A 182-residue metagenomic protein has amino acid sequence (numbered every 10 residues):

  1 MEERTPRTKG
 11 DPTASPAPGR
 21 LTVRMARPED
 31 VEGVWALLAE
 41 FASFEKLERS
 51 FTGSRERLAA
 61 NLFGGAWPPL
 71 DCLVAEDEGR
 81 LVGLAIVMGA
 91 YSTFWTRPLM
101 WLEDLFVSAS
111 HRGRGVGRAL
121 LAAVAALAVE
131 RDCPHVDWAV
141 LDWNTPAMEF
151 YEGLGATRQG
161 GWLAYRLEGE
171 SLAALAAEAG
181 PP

Functional and structural regions predicted by a protein language model:
T22-V34: A short beta-loop-alpha structural element at the N-terminal edge of CoA-dependent acyl/N-acetyltransferase catalytic
W35-N61: Conserved GNAT-fold acetyl-CoA-binding loop/helix
L62-V74, W101: A short helix-loop-beta-strand connector motif used in the catalytic cores of GNAT acetyltransferases and, in some
V74, R80-G89, F106: Conserved beta-strand in the GNAT
A75, G113-R118: Glycine-rich acyl-CoA binding loop
L105-R112: A short, internal acetyl-CoA/4′-phosphopantetheine-binding micro-motif in the GNAT/acyltransferase core
R118, A122, E130, D142-G161 (+2 more regions): Conserved active-site alpha-helix within GNAT-family acetyltransferase domains
V129-A139: Conserved GNAT acetyl-CoA-binding A-motif
